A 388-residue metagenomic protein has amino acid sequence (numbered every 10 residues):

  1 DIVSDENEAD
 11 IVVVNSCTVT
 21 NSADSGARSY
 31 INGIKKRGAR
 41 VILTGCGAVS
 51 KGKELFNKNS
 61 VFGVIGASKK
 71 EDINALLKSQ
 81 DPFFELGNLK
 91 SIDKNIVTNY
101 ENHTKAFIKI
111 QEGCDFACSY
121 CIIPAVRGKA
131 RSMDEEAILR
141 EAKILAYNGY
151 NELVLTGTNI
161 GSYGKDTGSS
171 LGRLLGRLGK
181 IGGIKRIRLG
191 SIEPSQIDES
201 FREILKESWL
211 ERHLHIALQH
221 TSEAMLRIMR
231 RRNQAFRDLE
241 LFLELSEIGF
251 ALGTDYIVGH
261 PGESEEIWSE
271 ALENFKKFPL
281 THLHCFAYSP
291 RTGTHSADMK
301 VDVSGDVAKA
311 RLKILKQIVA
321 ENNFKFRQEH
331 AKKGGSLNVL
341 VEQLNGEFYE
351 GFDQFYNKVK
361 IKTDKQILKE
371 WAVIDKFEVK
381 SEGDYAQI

Functional and structural regions predicted by a protein language model:
D1-S162, S200, L214, A235-E244 (+5 more regions): Proteins enriched for Cys/Gly/acidic motifs involved in redox and nucleic-acid/cofactor modification
I11-V12, A106, L153, I187 (+6 more regions): Conserved beta-strand core positions
R37-G38, K78-F84, K165-R173, E247 (+2 more regions): Short, glycine- and charge-enriched coil/turn segments that flank and shape catalytic ligand pockets
V41-I42, S50-K51, L55, Y147-E266 (+2 more regions): Conserved SAM/AdoMet-binding glycine-rich loop
G128-R131, G190-S191, R231, P261 (+2 more regions): Hydrophobic alpha-helical scaffolding
I216, D255, F275, L283 (+3 more regions): Hydrophobic, well-ordered secondary-structure elements that form the walls of internal hydrophobic environments
R291-A297: Conserved loop-to-beta-strand segment in the C-terminal subdomain of adenylate-forming
D298-I388: Terminal RNA-binding accessory module
